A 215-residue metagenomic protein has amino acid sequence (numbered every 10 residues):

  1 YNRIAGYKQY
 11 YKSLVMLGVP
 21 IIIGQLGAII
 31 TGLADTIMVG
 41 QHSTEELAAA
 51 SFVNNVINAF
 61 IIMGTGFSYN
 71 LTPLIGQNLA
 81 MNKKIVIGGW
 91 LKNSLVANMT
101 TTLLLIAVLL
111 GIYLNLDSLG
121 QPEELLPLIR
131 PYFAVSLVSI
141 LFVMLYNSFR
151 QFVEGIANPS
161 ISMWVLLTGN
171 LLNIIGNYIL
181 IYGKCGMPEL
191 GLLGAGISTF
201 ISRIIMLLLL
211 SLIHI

Functional and structural regions predicted by a protein language model:
Y1-G18, I75-S139, M187-H214: Short alpha-helical transmembrane segments in multi-pass integral membrane proteins
Y11-I30, A34, V56-M63, V138 (+1 more regions): Residue-level signal for short hydrophobic patches within transmembrane helices of multi-pass membrane transporters
I21, Q25, T36-I37, P73 (+4 more regions): Transmembrane alpha-helix boundary and packing residues in multipass membrane permease domains and related
I30-A48, L116-E123, I179-L190: Helix-terminus/linker motif at the lipid-water interface of multi-pass membrane proteins
V39-N58, E124-L128, L192-I197: Interfacial/gating helices of multi-pass transporter permease domains
L47-L110, V143-S162: Small-residue-rich hydrophobic transmembrane alpha-helices
A59-I62, N173-N177, L207-S211: Hydrophobic transmembrane alpha-helices of multi-pass small-molecule transporters
N98, F152-I179, L193-G196, F200: Alpha-helical transmembrane segments of multi-pass membrane transporters/permeases
